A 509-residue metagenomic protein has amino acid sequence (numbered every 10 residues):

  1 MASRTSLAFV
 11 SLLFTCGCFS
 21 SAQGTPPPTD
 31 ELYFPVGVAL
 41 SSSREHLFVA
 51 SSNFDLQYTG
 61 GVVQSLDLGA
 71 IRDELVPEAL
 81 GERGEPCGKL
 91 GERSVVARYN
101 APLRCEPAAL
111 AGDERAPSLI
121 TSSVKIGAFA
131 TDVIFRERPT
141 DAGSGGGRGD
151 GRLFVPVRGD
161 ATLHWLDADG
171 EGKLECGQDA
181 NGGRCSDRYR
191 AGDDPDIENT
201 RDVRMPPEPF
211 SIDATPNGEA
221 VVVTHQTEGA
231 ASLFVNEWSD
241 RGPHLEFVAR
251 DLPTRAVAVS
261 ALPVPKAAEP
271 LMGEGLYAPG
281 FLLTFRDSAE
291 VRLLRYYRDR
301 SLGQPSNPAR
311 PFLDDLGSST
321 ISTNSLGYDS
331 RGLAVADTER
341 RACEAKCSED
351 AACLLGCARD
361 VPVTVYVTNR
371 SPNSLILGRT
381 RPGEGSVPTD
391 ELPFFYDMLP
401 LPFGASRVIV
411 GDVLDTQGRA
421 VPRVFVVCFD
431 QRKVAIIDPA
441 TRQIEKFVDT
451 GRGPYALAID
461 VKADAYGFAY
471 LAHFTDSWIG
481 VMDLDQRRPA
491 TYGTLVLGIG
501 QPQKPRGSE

Functional and structural regions predicted by a protein language model:
M1-A2: N-terminal secretory signal peptides that target proteins for export/translocation
T5-S6, I321: Hydrophobic alpha-helical segments and their boundary regions
S6-G17: Bacterial N-terminal signal peptides
C18-E509: Predominantly soluble domains enriched in secretory-pathway, periplasmic, or organellar proteins
